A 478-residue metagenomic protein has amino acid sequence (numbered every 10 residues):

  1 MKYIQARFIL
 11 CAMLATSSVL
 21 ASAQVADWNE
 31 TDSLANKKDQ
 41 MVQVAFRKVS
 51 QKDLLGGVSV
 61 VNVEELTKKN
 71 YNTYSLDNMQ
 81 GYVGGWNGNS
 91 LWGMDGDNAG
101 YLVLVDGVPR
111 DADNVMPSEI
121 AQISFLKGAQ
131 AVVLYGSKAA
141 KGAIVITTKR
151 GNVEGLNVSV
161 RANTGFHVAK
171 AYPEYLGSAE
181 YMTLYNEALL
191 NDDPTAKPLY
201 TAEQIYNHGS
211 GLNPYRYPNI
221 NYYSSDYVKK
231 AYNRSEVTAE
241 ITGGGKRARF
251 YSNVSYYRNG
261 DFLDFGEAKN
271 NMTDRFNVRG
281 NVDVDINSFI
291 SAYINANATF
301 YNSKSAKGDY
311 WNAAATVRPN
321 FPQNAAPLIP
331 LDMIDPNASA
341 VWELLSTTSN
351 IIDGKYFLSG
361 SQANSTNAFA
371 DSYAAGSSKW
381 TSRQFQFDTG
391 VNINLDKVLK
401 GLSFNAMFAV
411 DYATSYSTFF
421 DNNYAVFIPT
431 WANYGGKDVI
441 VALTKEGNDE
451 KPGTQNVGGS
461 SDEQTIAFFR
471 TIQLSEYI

Functional and structural regions predicted by a protein language model:
M1-R279, S291-Y293: Short, small/polar-rich motifs associated with maturation and membrane association, primarily at protein termini
V25-W28, A169, Y215-S255, N259-G266 (+5 more regions): Flexible loop and strand-edge segments within Gram-negative outer membrane beta-barrel domains
T148-R150, G243-G245, V284-D285, V391-K397 (+1 more regions): Residue-level signature of outer-membrane beta-barrel architecture
R161, G165, N277-N281, Y293 (+3 more regions): One-face residue pattern on beta-strands with alternating periodicity enriched for small/polar residues
R161-G165, S255-Y257, N297-T299, N392 (+1 more regions): Outer-membrane beta-barrel pore domains and translocons
Y175-Y223, P322-D371, F420-S475: Flexible glycine-rich, low-complexity coil/linker segments exposed to the extracellular/periplasmic environment
F262-R275, N297, S305-K307, G376 (+2 more regions): Small-side-chain secondary-structure face that scaffolds active or pore-lining regions
N367-S372, Q384-D388: Short linear interaction motifs
